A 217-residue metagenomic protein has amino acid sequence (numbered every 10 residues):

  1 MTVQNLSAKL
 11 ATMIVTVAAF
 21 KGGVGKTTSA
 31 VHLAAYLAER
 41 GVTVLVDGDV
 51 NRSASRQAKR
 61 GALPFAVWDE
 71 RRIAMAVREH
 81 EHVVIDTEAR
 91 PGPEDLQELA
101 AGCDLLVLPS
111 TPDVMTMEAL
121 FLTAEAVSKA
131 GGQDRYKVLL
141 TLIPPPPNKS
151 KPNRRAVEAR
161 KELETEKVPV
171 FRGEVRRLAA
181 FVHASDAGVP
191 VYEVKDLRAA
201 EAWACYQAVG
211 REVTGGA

Functional and structural regions predicted by a protein language model:
T2-E39: Walker A (P-loop) phosphate-binding motif
R40-A54: Short beta-strand-centered segment that lines the nucleotide-binding/catalytic pocket of NTP-utilizing
V50-F65: P-loop NTPase switch/communication element
V67-R78: Short acidic low-complexity segments
A76-L96: Switch II (G3) loop of P-loop NTPases
P93-V114: Inter-motif core of Ras-like GTPase G domains
E118-R135: Conserved C-terminal guanine-recognition region of P-loop GTPase G domains, centered on the G4
P144, A159-Y192: Beta-strand-loop-alpha "switch" segments that mediate conformational coupling across diverse proteins
